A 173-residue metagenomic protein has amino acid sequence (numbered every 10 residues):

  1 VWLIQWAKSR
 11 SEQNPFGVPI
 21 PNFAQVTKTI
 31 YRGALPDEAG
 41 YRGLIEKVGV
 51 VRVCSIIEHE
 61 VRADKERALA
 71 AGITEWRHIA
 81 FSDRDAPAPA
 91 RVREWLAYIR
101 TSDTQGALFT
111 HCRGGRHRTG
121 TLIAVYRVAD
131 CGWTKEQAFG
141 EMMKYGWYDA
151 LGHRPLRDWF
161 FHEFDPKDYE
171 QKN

Functional and structural regions predicted by a protein language model:
V1-L108, T121-N173: Cys-dependent protein tyrosine phosphatase-like superfamily
C112: Short cysteine clusters
G115: Substrate/cofactor-recognition hotspot
R118: Conserved lysine of the Walker
